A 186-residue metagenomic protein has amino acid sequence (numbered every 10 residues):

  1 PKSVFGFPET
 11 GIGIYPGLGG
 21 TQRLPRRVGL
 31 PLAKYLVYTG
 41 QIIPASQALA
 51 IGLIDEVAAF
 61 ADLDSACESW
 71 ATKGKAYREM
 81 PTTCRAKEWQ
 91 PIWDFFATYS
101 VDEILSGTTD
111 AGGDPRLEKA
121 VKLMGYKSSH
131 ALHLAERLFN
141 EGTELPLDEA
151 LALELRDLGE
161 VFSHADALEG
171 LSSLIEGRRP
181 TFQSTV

Functional and structural regions predicted by a protein language model:
P1-L36, A50-I51, A66, W70: CoA-thioester-processing core
Y38-D148, L153-E154, E160, E169-V186: Amphipathic alpha-helical segments at domain termini/boundaries
